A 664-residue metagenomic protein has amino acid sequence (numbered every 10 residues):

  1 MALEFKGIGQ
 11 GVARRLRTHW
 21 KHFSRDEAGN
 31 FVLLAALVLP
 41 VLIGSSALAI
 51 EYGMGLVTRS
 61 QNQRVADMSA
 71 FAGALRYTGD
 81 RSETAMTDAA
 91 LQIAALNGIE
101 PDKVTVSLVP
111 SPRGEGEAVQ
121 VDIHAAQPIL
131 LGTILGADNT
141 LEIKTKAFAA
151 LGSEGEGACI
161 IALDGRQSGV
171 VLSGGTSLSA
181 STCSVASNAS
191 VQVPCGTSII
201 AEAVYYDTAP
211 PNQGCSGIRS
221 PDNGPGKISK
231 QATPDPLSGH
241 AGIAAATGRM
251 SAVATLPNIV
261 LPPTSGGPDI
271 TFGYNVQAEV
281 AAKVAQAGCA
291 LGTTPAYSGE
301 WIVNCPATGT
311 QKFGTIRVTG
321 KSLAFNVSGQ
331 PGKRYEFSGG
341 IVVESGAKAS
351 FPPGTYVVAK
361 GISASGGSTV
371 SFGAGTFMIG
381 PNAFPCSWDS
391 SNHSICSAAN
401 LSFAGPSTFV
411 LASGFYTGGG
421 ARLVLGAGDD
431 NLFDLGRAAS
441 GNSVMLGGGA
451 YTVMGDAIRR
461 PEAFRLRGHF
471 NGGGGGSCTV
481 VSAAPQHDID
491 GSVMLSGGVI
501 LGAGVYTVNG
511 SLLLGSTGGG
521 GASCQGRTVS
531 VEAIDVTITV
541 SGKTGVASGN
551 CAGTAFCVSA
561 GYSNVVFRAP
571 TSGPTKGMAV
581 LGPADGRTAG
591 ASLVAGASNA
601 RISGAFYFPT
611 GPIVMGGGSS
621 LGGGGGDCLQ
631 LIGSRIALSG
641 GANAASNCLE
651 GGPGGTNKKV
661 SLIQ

Functional and structural regions predicted by a protein language model:
A2-T18, G53-R64, M68-I129, L151 (+2 more regions): Short amphipathic secondary-structure patches
E4-S24, V280, A287, L291: Short helical patches
R15-L39: Glycine-centered recognition micro-motifs in short, flexible terminal segments and loops
A36-I50, R64: Alpha-helical hydrophobic helix detector
V109-E117, T293-S298, S572-G573: Short, ordered beta-strand-loop transition motifs
P128-Q286, T294-S298, I302, T310 (+6 more regions): Short, ordered "entry" segments at domain starts
L291, E650-Q664: Short, low-complexity, Pro/Ser/Thr/Gly-rich segments in the mature regions of secreted, periplasmic
G373-A374, M378-P381, P385-D389, S397 (+8 more regions): Acidic, Ser/Thr/Gly/Pro-rich low-complexity segments that form flexible
